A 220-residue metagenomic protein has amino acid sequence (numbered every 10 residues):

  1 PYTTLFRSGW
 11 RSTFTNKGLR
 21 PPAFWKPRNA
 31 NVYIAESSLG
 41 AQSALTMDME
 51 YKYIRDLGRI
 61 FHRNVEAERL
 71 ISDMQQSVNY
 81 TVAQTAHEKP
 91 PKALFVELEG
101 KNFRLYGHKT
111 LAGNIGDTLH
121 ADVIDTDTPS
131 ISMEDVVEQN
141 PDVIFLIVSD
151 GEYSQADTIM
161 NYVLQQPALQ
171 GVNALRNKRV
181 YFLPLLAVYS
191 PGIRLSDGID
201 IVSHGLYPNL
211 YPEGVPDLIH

Functional and structural regions predicted by a protein language model:
T3-I60, M133-G171, H204: Acidic/His-rich segments in extracytoplasmic proteins that coordinate ligands and/or metal ions
R20-E99, T126, K178-H220: Extracytoplasmic substrate-binding proteins
F24-P27, A86-K89, H108, D117 (+2 more regions): Extracellular/periplasmic catalytic domains that process cell-envelope and extracellular macromolecules
R55, S72, T110-D117, E134: Internal, well-ordered alpha-helical scaffold/interface segments that support domain packing or protein-protein contacts
Q76, T128-I131, L164: Short, conserved clusters of charged catalytic residues that mark active-site and nucleotide-handling motifs
K101-G107, L146, Y153, S190-G192: Short, solvent-exposed loop/turn elements at domain surfaces
R104-S130: Alpha-helical, coiled-coil/dimerization segments enriched in small aliphatic residues
D142-I144, R176-R179: A short pocket-lining beta-strand/turn micro-motif at the edge of beta-sheets
